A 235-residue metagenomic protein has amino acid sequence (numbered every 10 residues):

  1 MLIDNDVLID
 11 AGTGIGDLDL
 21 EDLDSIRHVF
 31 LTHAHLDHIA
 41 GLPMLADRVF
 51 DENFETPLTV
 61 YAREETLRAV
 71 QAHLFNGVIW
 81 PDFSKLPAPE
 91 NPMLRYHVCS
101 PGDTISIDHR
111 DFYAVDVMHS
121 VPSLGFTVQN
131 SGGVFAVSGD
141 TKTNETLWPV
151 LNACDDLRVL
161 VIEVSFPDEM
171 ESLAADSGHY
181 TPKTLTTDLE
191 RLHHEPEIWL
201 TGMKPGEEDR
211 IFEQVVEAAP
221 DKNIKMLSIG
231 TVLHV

Functional and structural regions predicted by a protein language model:
M1-D22, S123-K142: Conserved beta-strand hairpin/beta-sheet module of binuclear metal-dependent hydrolase folds, prominently
I9-G12, R27-D37, Y61-R63, A136-T141 (+3 more regions): Active-site neighborhood of phospho(di)ester-bond hydrolases with catalytic His/Asp-centered motifs
G14-A62, L157-R158: Active-site metal-binding motif and surrounding structural segment of the metallo-beta-lactamase
A46-V49, L74, L151-C154: Active-site catalytic pocket residues across diverse enzymes, especially alpha/beta-hydrolases
E55, S131-V134, L192-W199: Short, surface-exposed connector motifs at secondary-structure boundaries
E64-S123, D221-H234: Metallo-beta-lactamase
H97-D155: Catalytic core of the metallo-beta-lactamase
N144-T231: Cap/insert and terminal regions of metallo-dependent hydrolase folds
